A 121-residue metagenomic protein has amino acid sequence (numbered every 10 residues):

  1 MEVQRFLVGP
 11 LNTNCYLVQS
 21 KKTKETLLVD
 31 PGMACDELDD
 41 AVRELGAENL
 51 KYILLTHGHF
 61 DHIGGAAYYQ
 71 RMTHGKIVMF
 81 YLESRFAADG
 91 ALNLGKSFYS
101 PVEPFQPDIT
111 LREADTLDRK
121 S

Functional and structural regions predicted by a protein language model:
M1-L45: Conserved beta-strand hairpin/beta-sheet module of binuclear metal-dependent hydrolase folds, prominently
A34-T116: Active-site HxH/HxHxD metal-binding segment of metal-dependent hydrolases
K120-S121: Conserved small/polar residues in nucleotide/adenosyl-binding loops
